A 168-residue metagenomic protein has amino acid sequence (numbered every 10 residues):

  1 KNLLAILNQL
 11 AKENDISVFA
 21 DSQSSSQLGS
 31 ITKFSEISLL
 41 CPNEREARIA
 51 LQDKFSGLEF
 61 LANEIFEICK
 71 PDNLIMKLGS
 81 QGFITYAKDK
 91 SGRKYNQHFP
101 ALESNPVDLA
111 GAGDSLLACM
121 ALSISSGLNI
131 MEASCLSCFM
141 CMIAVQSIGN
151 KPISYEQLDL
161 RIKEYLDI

Functional and structural regions predicted by a protein language model:
N2-S17, Q23-E36, F55-I168: Conserved phosphate-binding/catalytic region of the ribokinase-like
E36-R45: Non-cysteine beta-strand/loop elements that form the S-adenosyl-L-methionine
E46-R48, S104-N105: A short, flexible beta-alpha/helix-coil linker loop
A50-Q52: Short active-site loop/helix that positions an aromatic residue
